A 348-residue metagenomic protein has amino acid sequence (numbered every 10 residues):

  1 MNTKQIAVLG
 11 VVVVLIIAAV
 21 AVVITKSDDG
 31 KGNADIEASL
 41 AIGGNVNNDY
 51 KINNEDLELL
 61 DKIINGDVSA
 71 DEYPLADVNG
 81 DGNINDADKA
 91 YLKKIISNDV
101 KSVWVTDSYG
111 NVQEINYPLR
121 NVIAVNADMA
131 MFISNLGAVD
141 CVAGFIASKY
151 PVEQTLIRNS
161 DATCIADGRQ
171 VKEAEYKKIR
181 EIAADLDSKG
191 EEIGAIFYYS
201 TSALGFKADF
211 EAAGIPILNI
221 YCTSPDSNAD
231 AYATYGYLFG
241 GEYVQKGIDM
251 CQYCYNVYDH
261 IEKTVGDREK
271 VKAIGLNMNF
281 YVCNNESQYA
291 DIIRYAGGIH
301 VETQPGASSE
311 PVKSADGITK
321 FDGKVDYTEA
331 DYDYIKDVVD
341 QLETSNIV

Functional and structural regions predicted by a protein language model:
N2, I6, A18-V103: Cellulosome-associated attachment modules in secreted, modular CAZymes
A7-L15: Hydrophobic H-region at the start of alpha-helical membrane spans
E55-E58, K62, A87-A90, K94 (+12 more regions): Solvent-exposed, polar/charged alpha-helical surfaces in well-ordered, non-transmembrane soluble domains, broadly
K62-S69, K94-N98, A127, S134-A138 (+7 more regions): Sec-exported extracytoplasmic/periplasmic mature domains
V68-A70, Q113-I115, M129-N135, Y150-T155 (+2 more regions): Short, solvent-exposed loop/turn elements at domain surfaces
K101-V105, V112, G205-C283, R294 (+2 more regions): Extracytoplasmic substrate-binding proteins
R120-T201, E310-G323, Y327: A short, structured surface patch at a secondary-structure boundary
N121-V125, F132, C141-I146, G194-Y199 (+6 more regions): Structural recognition of the beta-strand scaffold that forms the well-ordered cores of secreted hydrolase catalytic
